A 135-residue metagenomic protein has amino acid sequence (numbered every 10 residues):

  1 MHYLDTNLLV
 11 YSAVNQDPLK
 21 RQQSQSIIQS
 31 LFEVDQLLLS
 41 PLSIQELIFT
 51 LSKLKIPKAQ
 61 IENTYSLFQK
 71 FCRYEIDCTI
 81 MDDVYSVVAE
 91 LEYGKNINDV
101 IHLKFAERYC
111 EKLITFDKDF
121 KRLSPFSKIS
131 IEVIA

Functional and structural regions predicted by a protein language model:
M1, L103, E107-A135: Acidic, PIN/NYN-like endoribonuclease modules and their adjacent C-terminal/linker elements
M1-L39, K53-N63: Short, well-structured N-terminal submotif of metal-dependent ribonuclease cores
L8, S43, I80, I101-H102 (+1 more regions): Alpha-helix capping/helix-boundary segments
A13, L51, S124-S127: Short, flexible helix/strand-to-coil boundary loops that buttress conserved ligand/catalytic motifs in alpha/beta
E33-V34, K70-F71, Y109: Structured helix-beta-strand junction loops
L42, I76-T79, I134: Conserved beta-strand termini and adjacent loop/short-helix elements that scaffold enzyme active sites in alpha/beta
R73-F116: Active-site neighborhoods of divalent-metal-dependent phosphate/nucleic-acid chemistry enzymes
